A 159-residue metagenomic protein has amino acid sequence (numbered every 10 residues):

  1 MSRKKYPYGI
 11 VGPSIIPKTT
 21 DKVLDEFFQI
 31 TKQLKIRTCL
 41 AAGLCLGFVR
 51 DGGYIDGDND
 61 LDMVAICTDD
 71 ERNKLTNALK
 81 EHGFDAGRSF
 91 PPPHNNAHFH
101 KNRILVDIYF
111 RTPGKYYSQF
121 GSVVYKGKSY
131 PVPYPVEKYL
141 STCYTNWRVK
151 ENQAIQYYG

Functional and structural regions predicted by a protein language model:
M1-A41: Helical scaffold of the NTase/Pol beta-like nucleotidyltransferase catalytic core
S2-R3, I15, L105, F110-G159: Catalytic cores of NTP-dependent nucleotidyl/adenyl transfer enzymes across multiple folds
I16-V23, A65-F99: Metal-dependent nucleotidyltransferase catalytic core
F28, T76-K80, E137, S141: Non-transmembrane alpha-helical segments in soluble domains of secreted/periplasmic/extracellular proteins
F28-L61: Active-site nucleotide-donor binding segment shared across nucleotidyl transfer reactions
F48-V49, P91-N95, Y117: Alpha-helical scaffolding within the catalytic cores of extracellular/periplasmic polymer-degrading hydrolases
G52-R72, G127: Catalytic metal-binding acidic patch
D56-D58, F99-N102: Extracellular/periplasmic catalytic domains that process cell-envelope and extracellular macromolecules
